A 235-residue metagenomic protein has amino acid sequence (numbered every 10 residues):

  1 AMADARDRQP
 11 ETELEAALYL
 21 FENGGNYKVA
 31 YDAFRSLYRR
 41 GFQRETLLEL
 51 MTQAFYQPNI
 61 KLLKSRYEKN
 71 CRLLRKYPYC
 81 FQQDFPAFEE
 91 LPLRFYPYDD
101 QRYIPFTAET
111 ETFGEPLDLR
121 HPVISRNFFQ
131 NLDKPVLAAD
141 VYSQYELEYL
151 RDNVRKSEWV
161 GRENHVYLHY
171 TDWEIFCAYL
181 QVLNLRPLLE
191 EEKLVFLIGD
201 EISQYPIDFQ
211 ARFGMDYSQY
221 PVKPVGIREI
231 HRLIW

Functional and structural regions predicted by a protein language model:
A1-W235: N-terminal donor/sugar-recognition subdomains of glycan-related enzymes, prototypically the membrane-proximal stem
